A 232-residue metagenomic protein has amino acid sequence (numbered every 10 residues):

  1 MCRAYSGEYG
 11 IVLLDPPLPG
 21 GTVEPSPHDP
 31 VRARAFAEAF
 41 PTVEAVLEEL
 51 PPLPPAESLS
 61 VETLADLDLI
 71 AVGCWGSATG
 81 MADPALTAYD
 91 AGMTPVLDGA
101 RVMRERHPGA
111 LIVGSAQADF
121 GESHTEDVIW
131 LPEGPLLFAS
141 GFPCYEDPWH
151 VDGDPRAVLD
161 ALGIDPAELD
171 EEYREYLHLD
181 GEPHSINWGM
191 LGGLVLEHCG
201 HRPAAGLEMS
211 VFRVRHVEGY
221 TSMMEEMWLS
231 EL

Functional and structural regions predicted by a protein language model:
M1, M81, M93, M103 (+3 more regions): Detector for methionine-enriched segments
M1-E38, M227-L232: Short, extreme N-terminal segment that most often corresponds to the first beta-strand
D15-L18, S26, F40, L53 (+2 more regions): Intrinsic-disorder/low-complexity coil detector
G20, H28-A33, E44, P54-S58 (+5 more regions): A generic alpha-helix propensity feature with a strong bias for hydrophobic helices
R32-P132, L136: Short, intrinsically disordered low-complexity segments
G114-D119, E126-L232: Long, compositionally biased intrinsically disordered terminal regions
